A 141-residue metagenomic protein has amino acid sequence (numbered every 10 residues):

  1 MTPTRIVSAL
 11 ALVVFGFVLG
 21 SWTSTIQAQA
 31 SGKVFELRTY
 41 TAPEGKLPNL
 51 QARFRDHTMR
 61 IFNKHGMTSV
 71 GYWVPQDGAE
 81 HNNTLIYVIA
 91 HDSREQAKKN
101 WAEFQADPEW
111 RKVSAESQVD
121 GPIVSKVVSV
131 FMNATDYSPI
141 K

Functional and structural regions predicted by a protein language model:
M1-V14, V18-T23: Bacterial N-terminal signal peptides that target proteins for export
Q29-S31, A52-V70, A90-F131, T135: An amphipathic, aromatic/His-enriched active-site/gating alpha helix that lines ligand/cofactor pockets
V34-T39, L50, N82-H91, S129: Short, structured motif recognition centered on aromatic/hydrophobic residues
A42-L47, S93: Short acidic-aromatic low-complexity motifs
G45-L50, Q76-A79: Acidic-and-aromatic substrate-binding clefts and catalytic sites of carbohydrate-active enzymes
P48-N49, Y137-I140: Short, solvent-exposed loop/turn elements at domain surfaces
P75-H81, V119-P122: A short beta-turn/loop motif at secondary-structure boundaries
